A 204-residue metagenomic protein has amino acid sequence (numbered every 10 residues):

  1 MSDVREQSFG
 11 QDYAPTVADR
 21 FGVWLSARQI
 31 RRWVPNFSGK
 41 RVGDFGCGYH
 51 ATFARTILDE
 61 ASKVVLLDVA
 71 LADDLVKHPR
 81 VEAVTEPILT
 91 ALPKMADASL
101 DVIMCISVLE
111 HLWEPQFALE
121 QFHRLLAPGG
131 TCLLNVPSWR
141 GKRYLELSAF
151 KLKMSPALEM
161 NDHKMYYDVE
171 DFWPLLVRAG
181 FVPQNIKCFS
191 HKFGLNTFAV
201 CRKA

Functional and structural regions predicted by a protein language model:
M1-A98, V102, L119, M165 (+1 more regions): Conserved N-terminal segment of class I S-adenosyl-L-methionine
T16-V17, W113-F122, T131-A204: S-adenosyl-L-methionine-dependent methyltransferase catalytic module, highlighting the catalytic core
K40, I106, T131: Hydrophobic "anchor" residues on beta-strands that sit immediately upstream of conserved functional sites
G43, L109-E110: Residue-level micro-sites within transmembrane alpha helices that shape and flank functional polar/acidic positions
L71, E110-W113: Catalytic acidic motif of RecA-like/P-loop NTPases
T90, E110, G141: Active-site micro-motifs of SAM-dependent methyltransferase domains
V102-V108: A short beta-strand submotif of the Rossmann-like class I SAM-dependent methyltransferase core that lines
